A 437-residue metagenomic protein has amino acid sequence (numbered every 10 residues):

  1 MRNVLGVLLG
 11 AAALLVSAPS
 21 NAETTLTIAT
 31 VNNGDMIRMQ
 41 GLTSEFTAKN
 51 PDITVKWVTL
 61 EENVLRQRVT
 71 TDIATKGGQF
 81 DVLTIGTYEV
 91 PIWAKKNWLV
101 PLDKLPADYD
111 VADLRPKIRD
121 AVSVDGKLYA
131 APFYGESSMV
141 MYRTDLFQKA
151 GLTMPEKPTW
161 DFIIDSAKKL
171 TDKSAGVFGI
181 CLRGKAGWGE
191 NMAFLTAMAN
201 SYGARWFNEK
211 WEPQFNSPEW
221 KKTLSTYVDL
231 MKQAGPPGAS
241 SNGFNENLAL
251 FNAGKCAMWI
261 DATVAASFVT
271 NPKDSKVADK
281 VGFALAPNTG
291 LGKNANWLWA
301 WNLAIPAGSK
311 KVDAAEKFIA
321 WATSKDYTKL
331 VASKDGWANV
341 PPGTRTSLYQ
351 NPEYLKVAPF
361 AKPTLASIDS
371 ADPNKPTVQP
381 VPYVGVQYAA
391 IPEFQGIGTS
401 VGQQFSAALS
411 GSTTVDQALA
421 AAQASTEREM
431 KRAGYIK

Functional and structural regions predicted by a protein language model:
G41-K117, A121-S123, K149-T153, L248-L250 (+2 more regions): Extracytoplasmic "Venus flytrap"/periplasmic binding protein-like
T54, Q148, P373-K437: Conserved C-terminal helix/tail region of periplasmic/extracytoplasmic solute-binding proteins
F80-D81, D110-L146, F178, F283-A284 (+2 more regions): A structural signal for short loop-to-beta-strand junctions that line the ligand-binding cleft of periplasmic/secreted
G86-S138, D161-S166, N191, A278-P287 (+1 more regions): Hinge/lid segment of periplasmic solute-binding proteins
P91, V264-A278, T289-S400, K437: C-terminal lobe and pocket-closing loops of periplasmic/extracytoplasmic Venus-flytrap solute-binding proteins
D103-L114, E156, G184-G187, Y202-K222 (+6 more regions): Short, solvent-exposed loop/beta-turn-alpha elements that line the ligand-binding surface or hinge of extracytoplasmic
D125-F133, S138, F162-P213, C256: Extracytoplasmic/periplasmic solute-binding protein
D165-K169, K210-S241, G282-P287: Glycine-centered hinge/linker elements that transmit conformational signals in sensory and ligand-binding systems
